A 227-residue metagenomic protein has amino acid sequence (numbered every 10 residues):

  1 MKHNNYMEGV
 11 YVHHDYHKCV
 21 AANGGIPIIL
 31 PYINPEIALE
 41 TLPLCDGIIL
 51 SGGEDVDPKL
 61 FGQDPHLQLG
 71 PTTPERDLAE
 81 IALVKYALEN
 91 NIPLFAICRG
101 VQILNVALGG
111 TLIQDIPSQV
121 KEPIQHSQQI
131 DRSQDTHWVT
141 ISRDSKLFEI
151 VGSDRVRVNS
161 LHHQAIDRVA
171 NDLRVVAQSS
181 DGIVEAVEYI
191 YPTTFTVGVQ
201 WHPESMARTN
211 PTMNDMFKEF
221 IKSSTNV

Functional and structural regions predicted by a protein language model:
M1-F95, V106, I113, P117-V151 (+4 more regions): N-terminal beta1-alpha1 cap of cysteine-dependent amidohydrolase-like domains
C98: Conserved G/P- and acidic residue-centered "switch" motifs that form tight phosphate/ATP-binding loops in soluble
V101-I103: Hydrophobic, aromatic-enriched interface-forming segments
R157-H163, V187: Short catalytic/ligand-gating loop segments at beta-alpha or beta-beta junctions within enzyme catalytic domains
V197-Q200: Active-site-proximal beta-strand elements of phosphoester/diester hydrolases
